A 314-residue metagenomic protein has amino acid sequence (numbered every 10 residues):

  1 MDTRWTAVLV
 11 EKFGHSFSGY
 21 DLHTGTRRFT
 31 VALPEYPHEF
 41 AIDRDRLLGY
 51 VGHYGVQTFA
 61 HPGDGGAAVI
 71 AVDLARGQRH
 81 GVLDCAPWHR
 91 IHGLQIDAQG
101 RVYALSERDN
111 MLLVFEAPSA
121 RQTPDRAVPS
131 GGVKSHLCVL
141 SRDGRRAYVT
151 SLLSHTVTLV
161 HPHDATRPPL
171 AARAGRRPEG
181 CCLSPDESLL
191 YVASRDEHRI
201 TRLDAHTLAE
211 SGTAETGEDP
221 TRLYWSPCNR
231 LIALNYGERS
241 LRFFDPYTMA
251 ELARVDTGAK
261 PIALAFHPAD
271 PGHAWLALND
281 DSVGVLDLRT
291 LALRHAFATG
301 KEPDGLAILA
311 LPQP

Functional and structural regions predicted by a protein language model:
M1-P314: Predominantly soluble domains enriched in secretory-pathway, periplasmic, or organellar proteins
